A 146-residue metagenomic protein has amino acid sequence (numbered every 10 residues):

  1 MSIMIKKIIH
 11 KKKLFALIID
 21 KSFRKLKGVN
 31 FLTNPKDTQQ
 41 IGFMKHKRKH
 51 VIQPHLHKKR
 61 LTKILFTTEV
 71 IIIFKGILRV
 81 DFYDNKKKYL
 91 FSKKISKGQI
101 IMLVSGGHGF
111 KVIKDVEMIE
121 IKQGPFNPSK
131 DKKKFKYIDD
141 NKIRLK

Functional and structural regions predicted by a protein language model:
M1-K45, L145-K146: A short, N-terminal "cap"/entry segment at the start of jelly-roll beta-barrel domains of the cupin/DSBH fold
F43-L65: Conserved short histidine dyad/triad with adjacent acidic residue
K47, F66-D81: Glycine- and acidic-residue-biased ligand/ion/polar-headgroup-sensing regions
P54, V80-D81, I101-L103, H108-I113 (+1 more regions): Short beta-strand His + acidic residue motifs that chelate non-heme Fe in jelly-roll/DSBH and cupin folds
R60-L61, K86-K88, E117, P125-N127: Short, surface-exposed beta-strand-loop junctions and turns on beta-sheet-rich folds
D84-S105: Short acidic-glycine-tyrosine-enriched beta hairpin
K111-K146: Double-stranded beta-helix
